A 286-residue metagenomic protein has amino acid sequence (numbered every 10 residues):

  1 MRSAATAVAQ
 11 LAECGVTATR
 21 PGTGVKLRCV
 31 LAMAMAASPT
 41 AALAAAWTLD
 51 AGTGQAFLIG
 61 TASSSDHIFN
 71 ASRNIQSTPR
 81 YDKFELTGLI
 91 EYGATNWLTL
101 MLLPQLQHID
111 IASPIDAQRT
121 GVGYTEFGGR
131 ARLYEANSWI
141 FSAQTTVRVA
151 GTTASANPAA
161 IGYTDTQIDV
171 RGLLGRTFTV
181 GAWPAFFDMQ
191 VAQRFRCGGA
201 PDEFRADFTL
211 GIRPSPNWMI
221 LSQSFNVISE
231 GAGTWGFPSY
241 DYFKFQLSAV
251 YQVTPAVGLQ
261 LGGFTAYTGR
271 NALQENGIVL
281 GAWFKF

Functional and structural regions predicted by a protein language model:
M1-T48: Cleavable N-terminal export/targeting peptides
L43-C197, E203-K285: Transmembrane beta-barrel domains of Gram-negative outer membranes and organellar outer membranes
